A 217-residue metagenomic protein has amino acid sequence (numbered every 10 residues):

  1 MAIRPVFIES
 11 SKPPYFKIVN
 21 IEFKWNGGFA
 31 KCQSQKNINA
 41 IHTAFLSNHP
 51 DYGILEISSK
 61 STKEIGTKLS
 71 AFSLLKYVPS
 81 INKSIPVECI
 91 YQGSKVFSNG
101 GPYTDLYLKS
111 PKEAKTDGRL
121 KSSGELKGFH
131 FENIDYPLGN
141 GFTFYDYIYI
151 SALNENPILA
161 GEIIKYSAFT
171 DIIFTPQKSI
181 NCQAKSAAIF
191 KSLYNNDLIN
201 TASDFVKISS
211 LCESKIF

Functional and structural regions predicted by a protein language model:
M1, G53-E56, S167, S209-L211 (+1 more regions): N-terminal intrinsically disordered, cationic/polar leader segments that include organellar targeting peptides
M1-I57: Short, extreme N-terminal leader segments that mark the start of a protein/domain
I57-R119: Aromatic- and glycine-enriched beta-alpha-beta binding-site module
K60-E64, I134-G139, I172-I180: Short, charged/polar micro-motifs that form catalytic or ligand-binding hotspots
K121-S123, G128, F142-T170: Short acidic, glycine/tyrosine-flanked loop/strand segments centered on an H-E-D-like triad
I173-Q177, F205-F217: Short, mixed-charge aromatic SLiMs
P176-F190: Active-site nucleophilic cysteine motif
K191-N196, N200: Charged low-complexity "KEKE/polyampholyte" interaction tracts
